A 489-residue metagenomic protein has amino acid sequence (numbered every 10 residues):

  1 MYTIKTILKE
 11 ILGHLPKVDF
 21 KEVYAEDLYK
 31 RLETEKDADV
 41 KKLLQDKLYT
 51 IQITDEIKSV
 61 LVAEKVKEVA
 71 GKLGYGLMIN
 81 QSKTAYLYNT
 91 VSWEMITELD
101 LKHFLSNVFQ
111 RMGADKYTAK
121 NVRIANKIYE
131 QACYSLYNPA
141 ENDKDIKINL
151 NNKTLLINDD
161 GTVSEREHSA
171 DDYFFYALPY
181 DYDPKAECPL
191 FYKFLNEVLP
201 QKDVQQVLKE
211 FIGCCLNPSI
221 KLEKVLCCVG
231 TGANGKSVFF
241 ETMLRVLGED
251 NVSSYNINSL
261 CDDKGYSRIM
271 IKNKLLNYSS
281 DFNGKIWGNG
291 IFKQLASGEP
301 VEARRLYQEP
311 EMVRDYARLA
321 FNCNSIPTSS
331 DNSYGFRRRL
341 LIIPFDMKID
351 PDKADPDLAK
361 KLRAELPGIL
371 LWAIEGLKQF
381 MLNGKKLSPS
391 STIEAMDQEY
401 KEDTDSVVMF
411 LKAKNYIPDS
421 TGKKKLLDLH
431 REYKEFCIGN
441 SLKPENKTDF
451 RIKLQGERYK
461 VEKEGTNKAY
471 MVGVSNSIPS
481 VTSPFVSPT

Functional and structural regions predicted by a protein language model:
M1-S82, Q110-T489: Feature primarily recognizes SF3-like P-loop helicase cores of small DNA viruses
K83-Y88, S92-S106: Trp- and S/T/G-rich repeat-edge/linker motifs of beta-rich repeat architectures
